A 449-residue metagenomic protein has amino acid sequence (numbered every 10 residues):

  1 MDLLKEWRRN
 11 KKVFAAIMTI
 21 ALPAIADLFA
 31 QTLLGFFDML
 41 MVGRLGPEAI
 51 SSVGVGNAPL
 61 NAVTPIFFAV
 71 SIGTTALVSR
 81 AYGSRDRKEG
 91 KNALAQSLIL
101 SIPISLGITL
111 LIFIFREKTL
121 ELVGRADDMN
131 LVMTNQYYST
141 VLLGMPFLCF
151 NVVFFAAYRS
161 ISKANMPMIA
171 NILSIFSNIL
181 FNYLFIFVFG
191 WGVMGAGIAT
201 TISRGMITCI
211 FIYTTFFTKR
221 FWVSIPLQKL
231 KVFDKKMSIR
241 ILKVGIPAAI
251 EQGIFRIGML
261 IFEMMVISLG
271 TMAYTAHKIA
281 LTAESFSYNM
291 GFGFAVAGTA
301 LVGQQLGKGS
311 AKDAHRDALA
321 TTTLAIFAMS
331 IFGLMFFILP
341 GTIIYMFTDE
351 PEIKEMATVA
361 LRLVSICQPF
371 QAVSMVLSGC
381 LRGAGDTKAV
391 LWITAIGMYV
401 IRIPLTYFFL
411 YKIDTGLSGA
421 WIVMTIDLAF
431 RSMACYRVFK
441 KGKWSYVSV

Functional and structural regions predicted by a protein language model:
M1-A21, V78-P146, V188-I246, V302-C367 (+1 more regions): Short alpha-helical transmembrane segments in multi-pass integral membrane proteins
R9-L40, R44-L45, N61-G73, L77 (+6 more regions): N-terminal transmembrane alpha-helices
T19-G35, T140, S174, S203-I207 (+4 more regions): Transmembrane helical elements of multi-pass membrane transporters/channels
L33-S51, L120-D128, L184-W191, G253-F286 (+3 more regions): Helix-terminus/linker motif at the lipid-water interface of multi-pass membrane proteins
F36-L40, L110, V153-A157, F176-L184 (+8 more regions): Alpha-helical transmembrane segments of multipass membrane proteins
P47-A58, Y138, G197, T271-F286 (+2 more regions): Small-residue hotspots at the loop-to-helix junctions and early N-terminal turns of transmembrane alpha-helices
I50-L110, L148-P167, A276-P340, Q371-I393: Small-residue-rich hydrophobic transmembrane alpha-helices
S71, T140-R159, P167-N178, A196-I212 (+5 more regions): Short runs within selected transmembrane alpha-helices of multi-pass transporters and secretion channels
